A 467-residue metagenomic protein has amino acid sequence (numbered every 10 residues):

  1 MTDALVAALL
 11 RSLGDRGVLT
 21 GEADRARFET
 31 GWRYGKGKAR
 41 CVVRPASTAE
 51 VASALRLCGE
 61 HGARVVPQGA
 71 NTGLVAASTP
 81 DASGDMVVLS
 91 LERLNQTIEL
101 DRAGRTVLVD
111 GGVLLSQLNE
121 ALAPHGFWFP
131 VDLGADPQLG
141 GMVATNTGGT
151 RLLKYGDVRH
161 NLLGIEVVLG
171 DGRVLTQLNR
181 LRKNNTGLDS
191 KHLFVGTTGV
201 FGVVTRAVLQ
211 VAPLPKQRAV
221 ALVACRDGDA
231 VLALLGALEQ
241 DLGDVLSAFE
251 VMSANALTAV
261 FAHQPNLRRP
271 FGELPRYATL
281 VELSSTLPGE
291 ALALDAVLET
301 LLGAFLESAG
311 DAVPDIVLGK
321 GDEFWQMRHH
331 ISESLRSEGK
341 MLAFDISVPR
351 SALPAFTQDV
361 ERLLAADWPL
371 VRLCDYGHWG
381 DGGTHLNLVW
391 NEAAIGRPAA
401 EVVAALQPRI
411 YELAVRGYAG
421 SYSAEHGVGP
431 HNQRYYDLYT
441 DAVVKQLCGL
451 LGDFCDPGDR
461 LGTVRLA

Functional and structural regions predicted by a protein language model:
M1-A424, V428-A467: Noncatalytic alpha-helical scaffold of FAD-dependent oxidoreductases
